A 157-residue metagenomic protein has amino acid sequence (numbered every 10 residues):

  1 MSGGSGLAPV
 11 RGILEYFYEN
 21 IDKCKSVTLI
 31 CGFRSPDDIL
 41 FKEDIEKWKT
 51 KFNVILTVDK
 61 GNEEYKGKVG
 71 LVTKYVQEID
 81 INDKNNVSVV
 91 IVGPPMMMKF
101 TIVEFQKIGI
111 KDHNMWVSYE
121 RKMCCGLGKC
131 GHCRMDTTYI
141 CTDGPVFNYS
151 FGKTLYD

Functional and structural regions predicted by a protein language model:
M1-M123: FNR/FR-type flavoprotein reductase catalytic core
C31, T57-D59, D136, D143 (+1 more regions): Short histidine
K68, M115, T137, T142-D143 (+1 more regions): Glycine-rich, flexible loop/turn motifs
M96, E120-P145: Local cysteine-cluster metal-coordination motifs and their immediate loop/turn environment, predominantly Fe-S cluster
V146-D157: Short microdomains enriched in Cys/His and/or Lys/Arg
